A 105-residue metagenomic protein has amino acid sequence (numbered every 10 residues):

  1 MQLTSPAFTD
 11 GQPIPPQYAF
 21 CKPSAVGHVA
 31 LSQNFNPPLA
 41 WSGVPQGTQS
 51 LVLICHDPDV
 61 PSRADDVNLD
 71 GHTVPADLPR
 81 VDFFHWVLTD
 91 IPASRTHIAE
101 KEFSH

Functional and structural regions predicted by a protein language model:
M1-H105: N-terminus-centered regions that define maturation/targeting leaders and the start of the first functional domain
